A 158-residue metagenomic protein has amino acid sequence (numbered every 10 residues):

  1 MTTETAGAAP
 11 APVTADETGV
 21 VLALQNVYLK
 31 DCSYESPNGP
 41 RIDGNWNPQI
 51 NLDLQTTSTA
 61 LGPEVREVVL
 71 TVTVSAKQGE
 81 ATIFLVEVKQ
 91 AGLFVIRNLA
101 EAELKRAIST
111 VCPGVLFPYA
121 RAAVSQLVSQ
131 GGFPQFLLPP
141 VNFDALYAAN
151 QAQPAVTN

Functional and structural regions predicted by a protein language model:
M1-V115, Y119-N158: N-terminal intrinsically disordered, cationic/polar leader segments that include organellar targeting peptides
